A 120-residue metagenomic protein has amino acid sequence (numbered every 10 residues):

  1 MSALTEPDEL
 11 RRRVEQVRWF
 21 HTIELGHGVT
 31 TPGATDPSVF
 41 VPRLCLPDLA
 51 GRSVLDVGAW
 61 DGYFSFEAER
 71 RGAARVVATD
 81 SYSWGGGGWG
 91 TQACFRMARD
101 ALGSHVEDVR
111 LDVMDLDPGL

Functional and structural regions predicted by a protein language model:
M1-R11: N-terminal auxiliary segments of SAM/dcSAM-dependent transferases
R13, F40-R43, A101: Residues that form generic nucleotide/phosphate-binding pockets
W19-P37: Class I SAM-dependent methyltransferase Rossmann-like catalytic core, especially the SAM/SAH-binding loop
T31-R52, E67: Conserved alpha-helix/loop element of class I SAM-dependent methyltransferases that forms part of the SAM/SAH-binding
R52-W60: Conserved class I S-adenosyl-L-methionine
Y63-L116: Class I SAM-dependent methyltransferase SAM/SAH-binding core
P118-L120: A short acidic, Gly/Pro-enriched loop at the edge of an enzyme's catalytic core that lines a small-molecule cofactor
